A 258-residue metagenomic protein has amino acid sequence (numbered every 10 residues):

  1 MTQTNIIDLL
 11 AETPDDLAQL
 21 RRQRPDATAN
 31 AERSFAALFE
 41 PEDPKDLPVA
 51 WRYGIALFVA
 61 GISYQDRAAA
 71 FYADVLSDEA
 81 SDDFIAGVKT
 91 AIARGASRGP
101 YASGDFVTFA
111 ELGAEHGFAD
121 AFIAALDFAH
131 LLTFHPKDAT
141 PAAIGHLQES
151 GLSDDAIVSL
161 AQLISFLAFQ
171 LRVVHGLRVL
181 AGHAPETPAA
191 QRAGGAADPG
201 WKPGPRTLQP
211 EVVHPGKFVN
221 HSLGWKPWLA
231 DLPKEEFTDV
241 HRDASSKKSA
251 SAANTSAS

Functional and structural regions predicted by a protein language model:
M1-E115, G182-S258: Secretory/endomembrane lumenal or extracellular ectodomains immediately following the signal peptide
A27, L47-P48, G117, A121-A125 (+1 more regions): Secondary-structure capping and boundary motifs in well-ordered enzyme cores
R52-S63, D120-P141, A161-S165, S258: Amphipathic, charged-and-aliphatic alpha-helical interface segments that function as noncatalytic docking
Y101-H116, F122-F134, A143-Q148: Amphipathic alpha-helical interface segments
A139-D198: Preference for long, well-ordered alpha-helical segments
